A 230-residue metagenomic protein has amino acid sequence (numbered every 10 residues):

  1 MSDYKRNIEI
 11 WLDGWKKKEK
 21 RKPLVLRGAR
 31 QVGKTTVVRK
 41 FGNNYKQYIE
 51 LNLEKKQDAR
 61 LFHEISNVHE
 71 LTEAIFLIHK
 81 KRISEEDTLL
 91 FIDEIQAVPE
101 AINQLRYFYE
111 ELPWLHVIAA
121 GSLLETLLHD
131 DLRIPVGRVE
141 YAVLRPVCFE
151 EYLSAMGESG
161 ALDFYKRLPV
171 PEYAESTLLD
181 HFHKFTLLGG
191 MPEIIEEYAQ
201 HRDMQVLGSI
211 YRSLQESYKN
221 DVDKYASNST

Functional and structural regions predicted by a protein language model:
M1-K17: N-terminal pre-Walker A segment at the start of P-loop NTPase domains
L26: Hydrophobic anchor at the beta1->P-loop junction of P-loop NTPases
K34: Conserved lysine of the Walker
V37, F41: Hydrophobic positions on the alpha1 helix immediately C-terminal to the Walker A/P-loop
K55-E86: Short glycine-rich substrate-engagement loop in P-loop NTPases that contacts/grips substrate
F91, H116-S122, V143, Y152: Structural recognition of the conserved hydrophobic beta-strand(s) that form the central parallel beta-sheet of P-loop
E125-Y141, L153-E158: Short regulatory helix/loop adjacent to the ATP-binding pocket of P-loop NTPases
S154-T230: Interdomain hinge/linker elements that couple catalytic modules in large macromolecular machines
